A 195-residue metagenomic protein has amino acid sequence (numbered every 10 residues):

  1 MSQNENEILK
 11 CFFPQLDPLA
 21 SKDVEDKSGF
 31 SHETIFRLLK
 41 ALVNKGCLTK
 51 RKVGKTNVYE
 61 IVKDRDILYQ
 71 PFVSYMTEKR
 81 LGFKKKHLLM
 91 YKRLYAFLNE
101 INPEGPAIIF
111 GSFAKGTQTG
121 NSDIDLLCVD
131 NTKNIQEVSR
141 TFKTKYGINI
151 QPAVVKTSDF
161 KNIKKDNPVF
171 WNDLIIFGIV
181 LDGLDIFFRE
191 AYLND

Functional and structural regions predicted by a protein language model:
M1-P103, K115-N121, D130-D195: Catalytic core of pol beta-like nucleotidyltransferases
I109-S112: Glycine-rich beta-strand-to-loop/alpha-helix junction loops that act as flexible
I124: Residue-level detector of short, conserved catalytic/binding motifs and their immediate flanks
L127: A contiguous pocket-lining binding segment that forms or flanks enzyme active sites
